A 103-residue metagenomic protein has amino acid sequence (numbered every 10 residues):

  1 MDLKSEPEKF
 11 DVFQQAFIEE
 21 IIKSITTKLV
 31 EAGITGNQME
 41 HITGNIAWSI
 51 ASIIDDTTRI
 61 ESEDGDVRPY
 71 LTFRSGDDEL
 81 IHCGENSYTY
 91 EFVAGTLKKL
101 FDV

Functional and structural regions predicted by a protein language model:
M1-G36, D64-G65: N-terminal low-complexity, intrinsically disordered segments
E6-E8, E19-E20, E31, E40 (+4 more regions): Glutamate identity and glutamate-enriched acidic tracts
D11, T35-Q38, R74, V93: Serine/threonine-rich low-complexity intrinsically disordered regions
F13, F17, I25, L29 (+2 more regions): Generic structural signal of hydrophobic/aromatic residues within well-ordered alpha-helices of folded domains
H41-G65, F73: Amphipathic, interaction-prone secondary-structure segments
I60-V103: Amphipathic alpha-helical binding modules
